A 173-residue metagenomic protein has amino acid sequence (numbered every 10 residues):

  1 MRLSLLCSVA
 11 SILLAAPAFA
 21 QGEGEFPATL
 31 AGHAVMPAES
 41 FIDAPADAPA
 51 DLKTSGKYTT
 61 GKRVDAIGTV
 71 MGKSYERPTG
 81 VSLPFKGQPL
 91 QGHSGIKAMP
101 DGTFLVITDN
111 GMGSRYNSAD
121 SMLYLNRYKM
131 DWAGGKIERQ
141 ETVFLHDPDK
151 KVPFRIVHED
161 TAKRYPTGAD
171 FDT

Functional and structural regions predicted by a protein language model:
S4-A16: Bacterial N-terminal signal peptides
Q21-T173: Sequence/structural signature of beta-propeller domains
